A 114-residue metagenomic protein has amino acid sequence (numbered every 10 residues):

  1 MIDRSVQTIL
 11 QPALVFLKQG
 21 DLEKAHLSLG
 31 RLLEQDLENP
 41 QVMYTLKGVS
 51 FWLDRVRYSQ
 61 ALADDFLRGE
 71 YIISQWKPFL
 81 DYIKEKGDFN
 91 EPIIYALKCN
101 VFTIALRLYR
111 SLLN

Functional and structural regions predicted by a protein language model:
I2-I9, E38, K86-N90, N100-A105 (+1 more regions): Generic helix N-cap/helix-start motif at coil->alpha-helix transitions
D3, Q11-L14, Q41, L46 (+1 more regions): Intrinsically disordered, low-complexity segments enriched in charged and polar residues
S5, L10, L14-K18, E34: Hydrophobic/aromatic side-chain positions at a characteristic register within alpha-helices of tetratricopeptide repeats
L17-D21, L37, L67, N100: Short helix-adjacent coil turns
L22, L29, F102-A105, Y109: Inward-facing hydrophobic residues that define packing positions of alpha-helical scaffold repeats
L22-Y58, N114: Short, charge-rich amphipathic alpha-helical segments embedded in non-transmembrane helical bundles/solenoids
G48-W76: Alpha-helical linker/edge segments of TPR/alpha-solenoid repeat scaffolds and analogous pre-/post-domain helices
A61, E70-Y95: Amphipathic helix-loop-helix modules that constitute alpha-helical solenoid scaffolds
